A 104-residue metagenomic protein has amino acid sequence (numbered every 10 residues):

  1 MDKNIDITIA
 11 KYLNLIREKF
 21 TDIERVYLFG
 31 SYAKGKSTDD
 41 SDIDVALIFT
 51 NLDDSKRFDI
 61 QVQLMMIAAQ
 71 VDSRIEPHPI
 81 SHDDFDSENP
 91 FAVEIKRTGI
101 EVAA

Functional and structural regions predicted by a protein language model:
M1-R25, K34-D39, T50-A104: Catalytic core of pol beta-like nucleotidyltransferases
D44-L47: Short beta-strand->loop micro-motif that forms the acidic, two-metal-ion catalytic signature in nucleotide-processing
